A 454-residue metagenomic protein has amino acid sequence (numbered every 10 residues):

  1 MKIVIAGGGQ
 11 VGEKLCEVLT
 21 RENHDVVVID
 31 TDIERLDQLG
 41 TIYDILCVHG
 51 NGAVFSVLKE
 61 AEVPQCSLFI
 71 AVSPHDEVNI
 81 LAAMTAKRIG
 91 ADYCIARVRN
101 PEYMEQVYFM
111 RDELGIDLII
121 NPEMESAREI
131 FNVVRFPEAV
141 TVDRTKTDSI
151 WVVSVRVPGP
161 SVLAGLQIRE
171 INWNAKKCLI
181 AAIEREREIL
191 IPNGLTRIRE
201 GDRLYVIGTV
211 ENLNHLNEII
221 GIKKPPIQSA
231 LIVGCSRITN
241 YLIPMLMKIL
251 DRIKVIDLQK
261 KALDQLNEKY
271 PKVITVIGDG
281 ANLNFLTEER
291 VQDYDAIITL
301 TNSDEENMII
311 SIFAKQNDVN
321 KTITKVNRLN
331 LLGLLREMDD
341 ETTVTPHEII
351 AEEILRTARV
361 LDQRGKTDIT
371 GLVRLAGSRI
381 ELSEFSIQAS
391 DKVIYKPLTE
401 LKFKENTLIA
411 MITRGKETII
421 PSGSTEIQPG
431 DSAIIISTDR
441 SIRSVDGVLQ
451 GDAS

Functional and structural regions predicted by a protein language model:
M1-S454: Cytosolic regulatory regions of ion transport systems
